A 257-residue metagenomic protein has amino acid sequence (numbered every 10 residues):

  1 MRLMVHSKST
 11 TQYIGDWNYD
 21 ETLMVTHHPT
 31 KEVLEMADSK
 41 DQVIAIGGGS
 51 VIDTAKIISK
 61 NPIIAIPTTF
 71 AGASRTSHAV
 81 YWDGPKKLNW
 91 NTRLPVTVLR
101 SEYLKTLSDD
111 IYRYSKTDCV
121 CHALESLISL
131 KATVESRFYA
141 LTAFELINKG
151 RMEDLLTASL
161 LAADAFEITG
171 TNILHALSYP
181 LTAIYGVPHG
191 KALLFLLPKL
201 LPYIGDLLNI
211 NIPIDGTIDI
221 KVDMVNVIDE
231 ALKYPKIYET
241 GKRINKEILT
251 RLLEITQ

Functional and structural regions predicted by a protein language model:
M1-Q42: ATP/NTP phosphate-donor binding region
L3-M4, I210-Q257: C-terminal charged capping/lid subdomain of soluble metabolic enzymes
E32-E102: Glycine/threonine-rich beta-strand-loop-alpha-helix active-site module that forms ligand/phosphate-binding
K56-P62, I168-G170, P180-V187: Alpha-helix C-terminal capping segments
Y81-T169: Carboxylate- and glycine-rich phosphate/diphosphate-binding segment that chelates Mg2+/Mn2+
V120-L124, L155-A163, L177, L197 (+2 more regions): Short alpha-helical scaffolding segments that buttress acidic/His motifs in well-ordered protein cores
A176-V225: Active-site pocket-lining segment
